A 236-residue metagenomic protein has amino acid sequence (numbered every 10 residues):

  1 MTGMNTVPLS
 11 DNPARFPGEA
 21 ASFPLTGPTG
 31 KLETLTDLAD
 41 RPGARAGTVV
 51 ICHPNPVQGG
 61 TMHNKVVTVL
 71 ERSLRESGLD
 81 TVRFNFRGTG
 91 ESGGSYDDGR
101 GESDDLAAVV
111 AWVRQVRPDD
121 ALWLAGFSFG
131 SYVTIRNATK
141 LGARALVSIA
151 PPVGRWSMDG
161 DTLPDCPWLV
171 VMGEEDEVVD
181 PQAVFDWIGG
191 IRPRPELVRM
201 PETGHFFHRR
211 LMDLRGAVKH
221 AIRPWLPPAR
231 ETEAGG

Functional and structural regions predicted by a protein language model:
T2-G47: N-terminal cap/lid segment of alpha/beta-hydrolase-fold proteins
R41-N85: Short, surface-exposed "cap/lid" segments of acyl-processing enzymes
V66, Y96-V116: Alpha/beta-hydrolase active-site loop
G94, T203-R215: Catalytic histidine-centered segment of alpha/beta-hydrolase-like enzymes
A125-T134: Gly/Ala-rich beta-loop-alpha elbow adjacent to hydrolase catalytic centers
P164-M172, D176: Short beta-strand/loop motif that positions the catalytic acidic residue of the alpha/beta-hydrolase fold
E174-V179, H205-F206: Acidic catalytic loop of the alpha/beta-hydrolase fold
G190-F206: Catalytic histidine neighborhood in serine/cysteine hydrolases with alpha/beta-hydrolase-type architecture
